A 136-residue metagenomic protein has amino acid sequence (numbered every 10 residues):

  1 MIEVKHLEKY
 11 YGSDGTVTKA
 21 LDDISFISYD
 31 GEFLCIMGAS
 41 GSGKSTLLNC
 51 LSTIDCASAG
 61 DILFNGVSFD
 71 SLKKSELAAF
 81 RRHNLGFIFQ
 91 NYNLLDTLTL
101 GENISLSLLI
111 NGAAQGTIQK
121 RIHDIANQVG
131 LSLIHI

Functional and structural regions predicted by a protein language model:
M1, Y10-D23: A short, flexible loop at the N-terminus of ABC-type nucleotide-binding domains that lies
T16-T18, F69-L85: ABC ATPase NBD coupling module
L34-C35, F87: Short beta-strand immediately N-terminal to the Walker A/P-loop
M37-A39: The feature captures the beta-strand-to-loop junction immediately N-terminal to the Walker
S52: Helix-to-loop junction immediately C-terminal to a conserved catalytic motif
G60-S68: Conserved ABC transporter NBD signature motif
V67-S68, L109, G116-L133: Conserved ABC ATPase "signature" region
L98-S107: Short coil-to-helix segment of the ABC ATPase nucleotide-binding domain corresponding to the Q-loop/switch region
